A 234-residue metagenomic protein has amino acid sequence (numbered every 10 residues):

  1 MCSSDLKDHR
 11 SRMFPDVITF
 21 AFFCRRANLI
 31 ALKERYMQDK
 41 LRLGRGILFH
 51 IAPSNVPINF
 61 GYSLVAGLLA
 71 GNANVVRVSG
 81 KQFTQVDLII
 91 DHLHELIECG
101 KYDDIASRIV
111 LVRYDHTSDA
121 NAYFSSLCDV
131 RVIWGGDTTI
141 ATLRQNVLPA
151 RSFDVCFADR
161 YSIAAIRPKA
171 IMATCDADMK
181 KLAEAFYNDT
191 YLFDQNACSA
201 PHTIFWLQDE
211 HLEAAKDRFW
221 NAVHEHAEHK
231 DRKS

Functional and structural regions predicted by a protein language model:
M1-S3: Short, small-residue-biased leader/transition segments that mark boundaries at the very start of proteins
D5-K40: Extended, non-globular alpha-helical segments
K33-L96: Conserved small-residue-rich beta-alpha loop and adjacent elements that most often cradle the phosphate/pyrophosphate
A73-V112, C156-A164: Catalytic or ion-translocation cores adjacent to nucleophile or general acid/base/metal-coordination motifs in diverse
Y102-T203, E210: Conserved NAD(P)+-binding/catalytic subdomain of aldehyde/semialdehyde dehydrogenases
E184, D209-E210, K216-H224: Charge-rich, well-structured scaffold segments of protease-associated domains
L192-F205, F219-K233: Flexible, acidic loop-helix segments that line cofactor/substrate-binding pockets
